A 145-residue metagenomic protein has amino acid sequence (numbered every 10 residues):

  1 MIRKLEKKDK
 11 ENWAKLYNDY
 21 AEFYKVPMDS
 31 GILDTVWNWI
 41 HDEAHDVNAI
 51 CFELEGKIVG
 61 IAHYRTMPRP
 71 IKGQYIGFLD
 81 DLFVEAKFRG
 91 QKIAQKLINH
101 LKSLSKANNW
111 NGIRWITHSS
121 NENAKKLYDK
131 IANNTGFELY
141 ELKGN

Functional and structural regions predicted by a protein language model:
M1-K15: A short beta-loop-alpha structural element at the N-terminal edge of CoA-dependent acyl/N-acetyltransferase catalytic
K15-M28, P70: Helix-loop element at the rim of GNAT/NAT acetyltransferase active sites that forms part of the acceptor-substrate
M28-D46: Active-site rim helix/loop that mediates acceptor-substrate recognition in acyltransferases
C51, K57-T66: Conserved beta-strand in the GNAT
P68-L79, R89, G136: A conserved beta-turn-beta hairpin within the catalytic core of GNAT-like acetyltransferases that forms part
V84, G90-S103, K130: Conserved acetyl-CoA-binding loop-helix of GNAT-fold acetyltransferases
Q95, S119-E138, L142: Conserved active-site alpha-helix within GNAT-family acetyltransferase domains
S105-T117: Conserved GNAT acetyl-CoA-binding A-motif
